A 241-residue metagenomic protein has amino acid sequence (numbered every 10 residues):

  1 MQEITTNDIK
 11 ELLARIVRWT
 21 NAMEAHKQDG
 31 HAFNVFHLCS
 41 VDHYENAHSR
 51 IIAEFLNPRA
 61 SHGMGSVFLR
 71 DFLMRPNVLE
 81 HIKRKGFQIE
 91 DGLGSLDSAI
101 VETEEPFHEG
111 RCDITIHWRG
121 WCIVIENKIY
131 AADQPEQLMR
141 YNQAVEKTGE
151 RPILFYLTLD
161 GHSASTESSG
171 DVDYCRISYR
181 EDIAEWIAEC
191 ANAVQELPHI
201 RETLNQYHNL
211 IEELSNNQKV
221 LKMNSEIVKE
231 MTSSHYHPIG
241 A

Functional and structural regions predicted by a protein language model:
M1-A241: Charged, terminal alpha-helix-loop-beta segments that serve as non-catalytic nucleic-acid engagement and/or assembly
